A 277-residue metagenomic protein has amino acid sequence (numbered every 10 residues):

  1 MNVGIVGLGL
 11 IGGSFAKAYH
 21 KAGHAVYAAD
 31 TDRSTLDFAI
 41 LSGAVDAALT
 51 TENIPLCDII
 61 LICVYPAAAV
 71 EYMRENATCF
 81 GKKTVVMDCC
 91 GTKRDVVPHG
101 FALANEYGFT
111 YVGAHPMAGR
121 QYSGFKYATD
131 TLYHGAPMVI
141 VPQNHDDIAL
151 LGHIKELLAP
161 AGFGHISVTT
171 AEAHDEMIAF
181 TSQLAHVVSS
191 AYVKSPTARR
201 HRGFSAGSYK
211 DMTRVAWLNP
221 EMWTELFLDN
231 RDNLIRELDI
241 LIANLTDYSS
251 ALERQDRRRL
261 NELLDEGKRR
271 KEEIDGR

Functional and structural regions predicted by a protein language model:
M1-T51, P55: NAD(P)+-binding Rossmann beta1-loop-alpha1 motif at the extreme N-terminus of oxidoreductases
N2, A25, T110, P137 (+1 more regions): Residues at the starts of beta-strands that form the adenosine-phosphate
T31, V64, C89: Short beta->alpha hinge that forms the Motif I/post-I loop of the SAM-binding pocket
I60-L61, M87: N-terminal Rossmann-like NAD(P) cofactor-binding module of classical short-chain dehydrogenase/reductase
R74-K126: Rossmann-like NAD(P)(H) cofactor-binding subdomain of soluble oxidoreductases
D130-R214: Internal alpha-helical scaffold of NAD(P)-dependent oxidoreductase catalytic cores
R200-R270: Interdomain hinge/lid region at the active-site interface of Rossmann-like NAD(P)-dependent oxidoreductases
